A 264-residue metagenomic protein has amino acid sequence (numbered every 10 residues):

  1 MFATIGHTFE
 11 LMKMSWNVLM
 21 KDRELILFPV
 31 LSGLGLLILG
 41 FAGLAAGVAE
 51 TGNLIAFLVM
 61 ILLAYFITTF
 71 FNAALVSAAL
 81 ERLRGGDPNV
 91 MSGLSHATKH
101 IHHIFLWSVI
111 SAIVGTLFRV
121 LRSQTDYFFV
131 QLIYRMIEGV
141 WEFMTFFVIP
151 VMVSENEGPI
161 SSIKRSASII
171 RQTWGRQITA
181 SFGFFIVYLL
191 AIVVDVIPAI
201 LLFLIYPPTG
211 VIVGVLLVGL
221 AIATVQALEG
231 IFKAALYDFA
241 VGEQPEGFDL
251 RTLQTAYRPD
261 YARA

Functional and structural regions predicted by a protein language model:
M1-A264: Hydrophobic alpha-helical membrane segments
